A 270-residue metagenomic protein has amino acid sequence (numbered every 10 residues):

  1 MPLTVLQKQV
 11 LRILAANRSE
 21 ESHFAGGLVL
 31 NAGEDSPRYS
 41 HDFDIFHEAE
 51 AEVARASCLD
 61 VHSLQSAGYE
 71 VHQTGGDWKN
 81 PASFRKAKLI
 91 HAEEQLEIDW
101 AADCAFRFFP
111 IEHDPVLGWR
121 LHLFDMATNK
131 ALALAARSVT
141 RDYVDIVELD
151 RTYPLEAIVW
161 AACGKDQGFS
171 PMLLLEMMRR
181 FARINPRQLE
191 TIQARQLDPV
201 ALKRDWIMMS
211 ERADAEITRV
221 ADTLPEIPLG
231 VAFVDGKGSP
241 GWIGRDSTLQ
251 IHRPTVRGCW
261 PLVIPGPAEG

Functional and structural regions predicted by a protein language model:
M1-G270: Compositionally biased terminal segments of proteins
